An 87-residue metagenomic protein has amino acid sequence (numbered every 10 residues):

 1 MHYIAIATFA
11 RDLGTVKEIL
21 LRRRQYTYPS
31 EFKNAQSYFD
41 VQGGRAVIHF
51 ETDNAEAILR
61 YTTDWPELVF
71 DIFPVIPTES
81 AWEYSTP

Functional and structural regions predicted by a protein language model:
M1-R45, D53-E56, P77-P87: Short S/T/G/P-rich N-terminal loop/turn motif that feeds into the first structured element of a domain
V16, L59, V69-F73: A short, polar/proline- and glycine-enriched secondary-structure boundary/capping micro-motif
T27-Y28, W65-I72: A common structural junction motif
V41, D64-W65: Alpha-helix C-cap/termination motif
E51-T52, D64: Conserved catalytic core of Hanks-type protein kinase domains
I58-D64: Short, electropositive alpha-helical surface patch
